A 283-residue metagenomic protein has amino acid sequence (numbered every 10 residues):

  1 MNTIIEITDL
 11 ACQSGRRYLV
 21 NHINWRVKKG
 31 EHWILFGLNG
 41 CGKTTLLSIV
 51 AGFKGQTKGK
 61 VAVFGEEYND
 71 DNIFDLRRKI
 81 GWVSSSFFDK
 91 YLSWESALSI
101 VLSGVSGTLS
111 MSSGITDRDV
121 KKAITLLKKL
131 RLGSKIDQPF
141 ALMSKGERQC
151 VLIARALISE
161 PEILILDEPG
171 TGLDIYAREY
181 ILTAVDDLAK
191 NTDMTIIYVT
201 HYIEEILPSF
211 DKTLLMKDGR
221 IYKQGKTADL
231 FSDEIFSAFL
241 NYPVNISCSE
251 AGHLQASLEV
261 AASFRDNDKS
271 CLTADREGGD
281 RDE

Functional and structural regions predicted by a protein language model:
A51: Helix-to-loop junction immediately C-terminal to a conserved catalytic motif
G59-N69, L76: Conserved ABC transporter NBD signature motif
P139-M143: Conserved ABC ATPase signature
E160: Conserved catalytic motifs of ABC-family nucleotide-binding domains
L164-D167: Catalytic Walker B motif of ABC-type/P-loop ATPase nucleotide-binding domains
T200-H201: H-loop/switch region of ABC-family ATPase nucleotide-binding domains
